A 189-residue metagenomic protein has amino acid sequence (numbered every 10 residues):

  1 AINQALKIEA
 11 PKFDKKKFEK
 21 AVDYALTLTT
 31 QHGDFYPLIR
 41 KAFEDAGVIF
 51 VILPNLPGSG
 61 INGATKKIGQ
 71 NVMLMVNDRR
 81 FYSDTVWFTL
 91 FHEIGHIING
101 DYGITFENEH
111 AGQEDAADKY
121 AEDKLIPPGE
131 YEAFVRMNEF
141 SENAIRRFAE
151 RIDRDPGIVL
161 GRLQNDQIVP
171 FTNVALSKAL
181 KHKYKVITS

Functional and structural regions predicted by a protein language model:
A1-S189: Active-site hotspot residues in diverse enzymes, especially metal/ion-binding acidic/histidine motifs
